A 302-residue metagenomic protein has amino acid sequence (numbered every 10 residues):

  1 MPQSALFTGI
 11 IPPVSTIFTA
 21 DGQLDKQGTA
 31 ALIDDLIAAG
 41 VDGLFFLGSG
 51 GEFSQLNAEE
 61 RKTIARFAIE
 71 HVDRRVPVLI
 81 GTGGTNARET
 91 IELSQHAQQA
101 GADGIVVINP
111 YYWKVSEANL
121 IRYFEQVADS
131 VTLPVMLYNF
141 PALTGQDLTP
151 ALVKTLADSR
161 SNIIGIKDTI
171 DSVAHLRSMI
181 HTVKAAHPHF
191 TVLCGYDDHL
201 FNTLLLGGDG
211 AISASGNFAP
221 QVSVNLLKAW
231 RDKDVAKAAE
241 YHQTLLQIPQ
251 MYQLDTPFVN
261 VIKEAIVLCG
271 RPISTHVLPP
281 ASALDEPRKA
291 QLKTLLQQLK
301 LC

Functional and structural regions predicted by a protein language model:
P2-D147, I266: Active-site beta->alpha loop and helix N-cap motifs at the rims of alpha/beta catalytic domains
I11, T29, R61, A65 (+7 more regions): A general structural signal for well-ordered alpha-helical segments in protein cores
I11-I17, D35, A39-G40, L205-G208 (+2 more regions): C-terminal alpha-helical cap/extension of soluble enzyme domains
G22, S54, G83, H189-F190 (+2 more regions): A generic secondary-structure micro-motif detector that highlights 1-2 residue hydrophobic/ambivalent hotspots embedded
A39, T63, F67-V72, H96 (+9 more regions): Alpha-helical structural signal in soluble globular domains
V76-P77, V135, I164, H187 (+1 more regions): Secondary-structure boundary/capping signal
P77, D171, P257: Residue-level recognition of oxygen-bearing side chains
D129, A142-L246, Y252-Q253: Catalytic alpha/beta core domains of metabolic enzymes, predominantly
